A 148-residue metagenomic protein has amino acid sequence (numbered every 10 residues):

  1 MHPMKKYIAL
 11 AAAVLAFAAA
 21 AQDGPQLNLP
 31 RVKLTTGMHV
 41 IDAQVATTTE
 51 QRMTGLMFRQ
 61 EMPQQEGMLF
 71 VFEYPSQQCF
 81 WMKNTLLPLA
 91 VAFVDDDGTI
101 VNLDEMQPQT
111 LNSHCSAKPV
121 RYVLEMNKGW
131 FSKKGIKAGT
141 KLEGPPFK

Functional and structural regions predicted by a protein language model:
M1-P3: N-terminal secretory signal peptides that target proteins for export/translocation
K5-A11: Sec-dependent signal peptide recognition, specifically the positively charged N-region followed immediately by
A12-A13, R59: Enrichment for repetitive, rod-forming helical segments
A16-A21: N-terminal signal peptide c-region/cleavage motif recognized by signal peptidases
Q22-K148: Compact, glycine-rich, soluble single-domain proteins
